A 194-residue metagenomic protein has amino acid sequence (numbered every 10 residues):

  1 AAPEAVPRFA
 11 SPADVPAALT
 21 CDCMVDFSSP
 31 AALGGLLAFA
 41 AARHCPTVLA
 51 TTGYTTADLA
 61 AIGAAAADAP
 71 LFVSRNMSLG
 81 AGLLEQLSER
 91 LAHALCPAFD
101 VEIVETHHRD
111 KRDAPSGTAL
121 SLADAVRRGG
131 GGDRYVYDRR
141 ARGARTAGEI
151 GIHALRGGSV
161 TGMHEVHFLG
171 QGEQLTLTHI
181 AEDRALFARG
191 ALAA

Functional and structural regions predicted by a protein language model:
A1-P16, P97-A194: C-terminal substrate-binding/catalytic lobe of Rossmann-fold NAD(P)-dependent oxidoreductases
A1-R43: N-terminal glycine-/serine-/threonine-rich beta1-alpha1-beta2 phosphate-ribose binding loop of Rossmann-like
C23, G35, A61, Q86 (+3 more regions): Alpha-helical scaffold segments in soluble metabolic enzymes
S28-S29, T52, A154-R156: Short glycine-/small-residue-rich Rossmann-like dinucleotide-binding loops
A31-A38, A42-R43, A50-V73, L79-L91: Rossmann-fold NAD(P)-binding glycine/threonine-rich loop
